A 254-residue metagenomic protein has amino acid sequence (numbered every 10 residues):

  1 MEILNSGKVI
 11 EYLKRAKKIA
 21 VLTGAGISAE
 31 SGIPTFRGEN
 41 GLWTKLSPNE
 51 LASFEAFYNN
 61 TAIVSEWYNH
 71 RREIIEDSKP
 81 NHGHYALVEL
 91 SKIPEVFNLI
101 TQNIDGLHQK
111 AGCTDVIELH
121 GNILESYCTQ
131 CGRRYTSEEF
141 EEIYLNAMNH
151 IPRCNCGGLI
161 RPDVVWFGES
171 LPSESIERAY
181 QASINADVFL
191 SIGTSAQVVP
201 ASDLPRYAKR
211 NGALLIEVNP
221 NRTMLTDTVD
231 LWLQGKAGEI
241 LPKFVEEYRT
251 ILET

Functional and structural regions predicted by a protein language model:
M1-T254: Conserved catalytic core of sirtuin-type NAD+-dependent deacylases
